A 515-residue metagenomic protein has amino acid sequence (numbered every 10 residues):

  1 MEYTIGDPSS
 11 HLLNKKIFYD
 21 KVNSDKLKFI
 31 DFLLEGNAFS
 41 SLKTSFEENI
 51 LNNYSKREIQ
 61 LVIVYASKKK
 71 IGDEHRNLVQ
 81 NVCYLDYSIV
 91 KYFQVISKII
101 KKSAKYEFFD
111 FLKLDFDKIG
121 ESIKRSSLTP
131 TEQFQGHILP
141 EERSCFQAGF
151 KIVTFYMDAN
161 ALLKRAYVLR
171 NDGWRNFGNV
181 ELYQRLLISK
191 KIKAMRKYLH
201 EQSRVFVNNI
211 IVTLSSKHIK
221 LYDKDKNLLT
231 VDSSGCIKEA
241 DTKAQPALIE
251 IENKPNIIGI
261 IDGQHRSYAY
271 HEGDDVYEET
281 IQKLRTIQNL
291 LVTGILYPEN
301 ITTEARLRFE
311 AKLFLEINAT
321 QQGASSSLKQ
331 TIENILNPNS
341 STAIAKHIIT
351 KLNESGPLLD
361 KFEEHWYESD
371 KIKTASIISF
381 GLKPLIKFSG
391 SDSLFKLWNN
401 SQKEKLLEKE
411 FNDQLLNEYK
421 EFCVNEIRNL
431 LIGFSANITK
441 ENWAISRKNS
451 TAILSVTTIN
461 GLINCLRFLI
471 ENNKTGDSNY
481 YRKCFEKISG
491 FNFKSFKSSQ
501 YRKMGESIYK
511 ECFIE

Functional and structural regions predicted by a protein language model:
M1: Short acidic loop-to-beta-strand element that houses the catalytic metal-binding Asp/Glu of nuclease active sites
G6-E515: Accessory terminal alpha-helical modules
